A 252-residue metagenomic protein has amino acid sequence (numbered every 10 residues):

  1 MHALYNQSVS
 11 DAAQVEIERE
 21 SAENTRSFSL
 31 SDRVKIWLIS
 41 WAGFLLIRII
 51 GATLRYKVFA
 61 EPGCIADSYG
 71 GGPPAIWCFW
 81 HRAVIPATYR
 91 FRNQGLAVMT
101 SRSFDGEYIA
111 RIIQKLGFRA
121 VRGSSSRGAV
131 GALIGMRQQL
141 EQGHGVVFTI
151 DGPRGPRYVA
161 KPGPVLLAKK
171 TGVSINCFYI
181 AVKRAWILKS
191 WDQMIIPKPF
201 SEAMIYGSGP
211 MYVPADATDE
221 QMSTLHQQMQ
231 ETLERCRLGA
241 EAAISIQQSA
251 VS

Functional and structural regions predicted by a protein language model:
H2-N93, A110, Q227-S249: Membrane-anchoring hydrophobic helices of lipid-metabolizing enzymes
P73-R127, I187: Catalytic core of membrane glycerolipid acyltransferases/transacylases, capturing the structured, soluble-facing
Y89-R92, K115-L116, Q142, A168-S174: Alpha-helix C-terminal capping segments
E107-A110, G131-Q138: Short, charged beta->alpha transition segments
G123, T149, C177-I180: Generic beta-sheet signal
G135-L167, T171, I244: Catalytic-site beta-strand/loop segments enriched in glycine and acidic/polar residues
V159-D219: A cross-family acyltransferase "interaction/gating" segment
